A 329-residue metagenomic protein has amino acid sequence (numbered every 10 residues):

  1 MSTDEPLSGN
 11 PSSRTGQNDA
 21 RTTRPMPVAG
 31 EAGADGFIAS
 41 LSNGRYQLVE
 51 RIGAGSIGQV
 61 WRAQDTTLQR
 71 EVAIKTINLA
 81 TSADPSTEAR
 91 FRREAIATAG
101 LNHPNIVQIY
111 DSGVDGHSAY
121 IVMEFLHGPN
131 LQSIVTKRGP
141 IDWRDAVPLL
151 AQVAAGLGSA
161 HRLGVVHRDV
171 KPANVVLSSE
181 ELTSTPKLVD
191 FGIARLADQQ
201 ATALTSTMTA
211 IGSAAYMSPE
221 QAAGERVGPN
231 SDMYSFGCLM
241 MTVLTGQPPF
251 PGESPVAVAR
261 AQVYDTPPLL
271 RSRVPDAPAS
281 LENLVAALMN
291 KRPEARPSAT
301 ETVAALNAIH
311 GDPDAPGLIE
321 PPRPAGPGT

Functional and structural regions predicted by a protein language model:
L48-G55, V60: Protein kinase glycine-rich loop
T76-G100: AlphaC helix of the eukaryotic protein kinase fold
S82-S86, S178-R226, E253: Activation segment of protein kinases
S112: Activation-segment/catalytic-loop signature of the eukaryotic protein kinase fold
G116-N130, I134: Conserved short submotifs of the Hanks-type protein kinase catalytic core that shape the nucleotide-binding pocket
L149-L150: Activation segment signature within eukaryotic-like protein kinase domains
A154-V165: Protein kinase catalytic-loop region centered on the HRD/HxD motif
A215-A315: C-terminal lobe helix-coil module of Hanks-type protein kinase domains
